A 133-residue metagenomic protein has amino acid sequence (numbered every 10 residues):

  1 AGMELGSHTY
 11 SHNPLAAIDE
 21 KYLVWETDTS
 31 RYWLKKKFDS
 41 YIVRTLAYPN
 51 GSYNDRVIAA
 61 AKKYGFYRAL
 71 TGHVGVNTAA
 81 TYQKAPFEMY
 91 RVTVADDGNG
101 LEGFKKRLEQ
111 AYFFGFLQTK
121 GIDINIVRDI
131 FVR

Functional and structural regions predicted by a protein language model:
A1-G6, Y10: Active-site cradle of extracellular carbohydrate-active enzymes
N13, A17-R133: C-terminal active-site subregion of NodB/CE4 polysaccharide deacetylases
